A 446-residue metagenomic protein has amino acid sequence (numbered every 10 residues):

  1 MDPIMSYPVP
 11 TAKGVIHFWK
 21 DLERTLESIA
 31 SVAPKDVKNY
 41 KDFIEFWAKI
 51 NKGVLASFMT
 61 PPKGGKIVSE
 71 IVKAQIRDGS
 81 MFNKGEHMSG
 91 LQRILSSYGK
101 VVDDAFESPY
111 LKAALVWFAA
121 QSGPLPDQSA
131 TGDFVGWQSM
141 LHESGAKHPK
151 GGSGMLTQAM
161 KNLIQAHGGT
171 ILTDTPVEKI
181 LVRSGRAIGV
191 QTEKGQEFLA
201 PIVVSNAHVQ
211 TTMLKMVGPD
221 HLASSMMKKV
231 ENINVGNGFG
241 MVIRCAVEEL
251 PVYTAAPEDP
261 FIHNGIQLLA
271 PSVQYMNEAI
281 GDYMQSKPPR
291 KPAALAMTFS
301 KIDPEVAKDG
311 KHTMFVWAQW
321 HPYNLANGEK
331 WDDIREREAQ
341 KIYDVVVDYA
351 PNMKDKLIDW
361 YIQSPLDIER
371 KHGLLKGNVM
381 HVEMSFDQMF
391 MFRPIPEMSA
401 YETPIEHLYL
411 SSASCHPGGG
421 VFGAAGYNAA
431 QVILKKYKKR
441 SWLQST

Functional and structural regions predicted by a protein language model:
M1-G53, M88: Dinucleotide-binding Rossmann-like beta1-alpha1 core, especially the glycine-rich loop that anchors the ADP
S31, Q210-V217, A246-E248, A279 (+1 more regions): Conserved FAD/dinucleotide-binding core of flavoprotein oxidoreductases
A48-H167, D174, K371-Q388: Active-site/ligand-binding neighborhood in enzyme catalytic cores
S108-L125, K287-M297, N352-H416: A glycine-rich dinucleotide-binding beta-alpha-beta segment and adjacent secondary-structure elements that constitute
Q158, E178-A307: Mid-domain catalytic core of redox enzymes that form a hydrophobic substrate pocket/lid adjacent to a catalytic redox
T170-I171, T175-I188, D359-L375: Beta-rich nucleic-acid/ligand-interaction surfaces
V182, K435-T446: Active-site-proximal substrate-binding core of FAD-dependent oxidoreductases
A413-L434: A conserved FAD-binding loop/helix module that cradles the flavin
